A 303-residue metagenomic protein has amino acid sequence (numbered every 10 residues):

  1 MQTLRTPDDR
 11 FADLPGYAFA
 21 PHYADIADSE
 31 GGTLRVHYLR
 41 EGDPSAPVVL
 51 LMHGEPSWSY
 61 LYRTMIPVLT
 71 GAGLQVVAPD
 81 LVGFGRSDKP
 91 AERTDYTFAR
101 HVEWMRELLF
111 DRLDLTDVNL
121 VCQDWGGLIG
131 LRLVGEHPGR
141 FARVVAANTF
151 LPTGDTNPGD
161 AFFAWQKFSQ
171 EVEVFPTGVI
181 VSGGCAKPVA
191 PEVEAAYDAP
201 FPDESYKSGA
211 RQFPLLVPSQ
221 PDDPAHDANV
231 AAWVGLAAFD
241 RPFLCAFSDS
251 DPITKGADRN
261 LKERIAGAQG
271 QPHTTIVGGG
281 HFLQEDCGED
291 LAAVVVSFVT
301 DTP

Functional and structural regions predicted by a protein language model:
M1-P21, I26-D28, V36-E41, V48 (+6 more regions): Flexible "cap/lid" subdomain of the alpha/beta-hydrolase fold that forms the substrate-access gate
H37, H53, H281: Histidine-centered active-site/metal-ligand motif
A46-H53: Short beta-strand element of the alpha/beta-hydrolase
G54-S57, D124: Active-site glycine-rich loops that stabilize anionic/oxyanionic intermediates across multiple enzyme folds
T64-V68: Typically the conserved alpha-helix immediately C-terminal to a functionally engaged Cys/Sec in thioredoxin-like
G279-G288, A292: Catalytic histidine-centered segment of alpha/beta-hydrolase-like enzymes
